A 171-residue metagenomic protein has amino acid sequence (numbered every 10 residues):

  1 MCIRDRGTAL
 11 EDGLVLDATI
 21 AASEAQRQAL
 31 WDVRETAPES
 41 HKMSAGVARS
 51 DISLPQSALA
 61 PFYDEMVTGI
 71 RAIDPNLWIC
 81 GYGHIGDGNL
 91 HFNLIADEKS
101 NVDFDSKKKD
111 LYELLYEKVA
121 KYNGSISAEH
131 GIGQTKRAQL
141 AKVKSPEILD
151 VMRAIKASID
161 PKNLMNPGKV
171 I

Functional and structural regions predicted by a protein language model:
R4-K107, L114, K118, Y122: C-terminal substrate-recognition/cap domain of FAD-linked oxidoreductases
A18, G81, A128, M165-N166: General beta-strand structural signal in soluble alpha/beta enzymes
T19-D32, S127-K142: Short proline/glycine- and acidic-rich turn/helix-capping motifs at secondary-structure junctions
Q56, A60, K109, K142-L149: Electropositive phosphate-/nucleotide-binding environments in soluble metabolic enzymes
I85-L90, I126, G133-T135, V170: Gly/Ser/Thr-rich beta-alpha loop segments that engage phosphate groups in nucleotides
A120-I132, P161-M165: Alpha-helix capping/hinge segments and adjacent helical runs
R137-I171: Activity-critical C-terminal alpha-helical subdomain
